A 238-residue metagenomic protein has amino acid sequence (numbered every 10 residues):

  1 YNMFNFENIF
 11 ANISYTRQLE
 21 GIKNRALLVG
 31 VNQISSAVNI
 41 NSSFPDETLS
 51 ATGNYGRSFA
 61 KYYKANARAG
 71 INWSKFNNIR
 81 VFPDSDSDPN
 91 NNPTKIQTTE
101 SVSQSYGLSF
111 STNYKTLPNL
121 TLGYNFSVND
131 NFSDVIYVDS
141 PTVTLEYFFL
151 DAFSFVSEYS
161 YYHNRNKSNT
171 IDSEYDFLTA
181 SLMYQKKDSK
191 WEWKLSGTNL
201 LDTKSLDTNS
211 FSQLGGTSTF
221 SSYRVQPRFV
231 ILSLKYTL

Functional and structural regions predicted by a protein language model:
Y1-L238: Exposed, low-structure sequence patches enriched in small/polar residues
